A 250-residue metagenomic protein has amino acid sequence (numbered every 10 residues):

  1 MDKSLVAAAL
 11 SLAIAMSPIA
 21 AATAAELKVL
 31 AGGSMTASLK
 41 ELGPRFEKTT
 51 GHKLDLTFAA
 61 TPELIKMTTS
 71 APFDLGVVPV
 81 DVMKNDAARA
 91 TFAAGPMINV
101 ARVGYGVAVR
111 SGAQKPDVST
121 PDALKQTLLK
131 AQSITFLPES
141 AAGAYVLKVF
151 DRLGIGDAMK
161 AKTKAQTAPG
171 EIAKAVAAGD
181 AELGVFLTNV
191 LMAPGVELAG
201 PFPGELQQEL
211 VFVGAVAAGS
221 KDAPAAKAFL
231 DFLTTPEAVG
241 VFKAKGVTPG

Functional and structural regions predicted by a protein language model:
M1-A7: Positively charged n-region of N-terminal signal peptides that target proteins for export
A7-P18: Bacterial N-terminal signal peptides
A22-R89, A93-G250: Exported/periplasmic ABC-transporter solute-binding proteins
